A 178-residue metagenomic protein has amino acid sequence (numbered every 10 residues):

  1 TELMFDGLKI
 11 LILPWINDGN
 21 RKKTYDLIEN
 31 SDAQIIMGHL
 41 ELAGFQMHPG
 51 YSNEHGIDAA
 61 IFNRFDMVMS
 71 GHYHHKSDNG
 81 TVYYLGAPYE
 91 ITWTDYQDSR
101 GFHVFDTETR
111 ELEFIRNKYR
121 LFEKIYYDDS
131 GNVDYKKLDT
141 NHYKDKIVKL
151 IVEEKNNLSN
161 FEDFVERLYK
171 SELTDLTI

Functional and structural regions predicted by a protein language model:
T1-Y84: His/Asp/Glu-rich metal-coordinating catalytic cores of metallo-dependent phosphodiesterases/hydrolases acting on
L3-F5, D78, D98, Y143 (+1 more regions): A generic structural signal for short, non-catalytic loop/turn and secondary-structure boundary residues
P14-G19, P88, S130-N132, N156-N157: Short beta->alpha connector loops
A33, S99-R100, D145-I147: Short, surface-exposed beta-edge/turn micro-motifs
G38-L40, N63-D66, Y96-D98, E111 (+2 more regions): Short, surface-exposed, polar/charged, turn-prone segments marking secondary-structure boundaries
M67, G71-R120, Y127-D129: A conserved active-site cap/scaffold subdomain adjacent to cofactor or substrate pockets
T107-I178: Accessory, non-catalytic peripheral segments of nucleic-acid enzymes
